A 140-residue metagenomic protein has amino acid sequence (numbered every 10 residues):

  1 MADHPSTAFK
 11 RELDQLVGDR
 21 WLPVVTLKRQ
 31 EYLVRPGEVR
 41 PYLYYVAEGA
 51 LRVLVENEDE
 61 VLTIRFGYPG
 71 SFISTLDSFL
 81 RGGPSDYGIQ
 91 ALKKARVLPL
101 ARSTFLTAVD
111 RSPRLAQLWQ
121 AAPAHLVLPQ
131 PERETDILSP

Functional and structural regions predicted by a protein language model:
M1-R29, S78: Cyclic nucleotide-binding regulatory module and flanking cytosolic helices
L13-V17, G49-V53, P69, R111-P113: Short acidic/polar alpha-helix capping motifs at helix-coil junctions
V25-L27, G67, L100: Hydrophobic residues at beta-strand termini and immediately following loops that shape nucleotide-binding pockets
E31-K93: Cyclic nucleotide-binding regulatory domains
Q90-P140: Polybasic "coupling" helices that flank or enter modular domains
